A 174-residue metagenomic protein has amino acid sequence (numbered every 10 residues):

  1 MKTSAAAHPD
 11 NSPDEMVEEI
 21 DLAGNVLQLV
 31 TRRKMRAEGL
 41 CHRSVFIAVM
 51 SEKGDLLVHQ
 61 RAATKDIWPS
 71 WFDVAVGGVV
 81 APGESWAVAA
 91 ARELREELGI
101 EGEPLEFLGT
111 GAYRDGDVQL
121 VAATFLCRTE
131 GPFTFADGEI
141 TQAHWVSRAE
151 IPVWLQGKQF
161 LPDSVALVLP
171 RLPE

Functional and structural regions predicted by a protein language model:
K2-F46, E52: Acidic, metal-coordinating catalytic segment for phosphate/diphosphate chemistry, firing primarily on the Nudix
K2-T3, V30-R33, S70, P82 (+2 more regions): Nudix hydrolase/Nudix homology domain
E15, E103, L120: Extended, polar beta-sheet/loop recognition surfaces of beta-rich domains that mediate binding to diverse ligands
N25-L29, G54-Q60, P132-A136: Short, well-ordered strand-loop elements centered on a beta-strand within folded domains, enriched for acidic residues
E38-L40, I67-W71, S147: A short, polar/proline- and glycine-enriched secondary-structure boundary/capping micro-motif
S44-V76: A glycine-rich, hydrophobic loop/mini-helix early in the fold
E52, R61-A63, G77-V79, S85 (+2 more regions): Beta-hairpin (beta-strand-turn-beta-strand) motif
L57-V58, A75-F107, F125: The catalytic Nudix box helix
